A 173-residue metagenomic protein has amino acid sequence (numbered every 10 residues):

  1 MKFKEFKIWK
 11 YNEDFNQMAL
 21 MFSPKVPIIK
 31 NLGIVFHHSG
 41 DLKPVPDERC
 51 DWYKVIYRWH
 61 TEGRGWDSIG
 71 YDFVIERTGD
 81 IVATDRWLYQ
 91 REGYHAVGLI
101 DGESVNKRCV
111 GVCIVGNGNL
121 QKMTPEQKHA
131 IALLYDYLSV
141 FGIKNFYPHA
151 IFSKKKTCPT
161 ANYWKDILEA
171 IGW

Functional and structural regions predicted by a protein language model:
M1-S39, K43, D47, R77-W173: Basic/polar, cationic surfaces and motifs that engage anionic cell-wall and phosphate/carboxylate ligands
R49-G63, S68, D85-R86: Glycan-recognition patch characteristic of GH18 chitinases/ENGases and related GlcNAc/peptidoglycan-binding proteins
G63-D72, G142-A150: Surface-exposed patches in mature extracellular/periplasmic domains of secreted proteins
